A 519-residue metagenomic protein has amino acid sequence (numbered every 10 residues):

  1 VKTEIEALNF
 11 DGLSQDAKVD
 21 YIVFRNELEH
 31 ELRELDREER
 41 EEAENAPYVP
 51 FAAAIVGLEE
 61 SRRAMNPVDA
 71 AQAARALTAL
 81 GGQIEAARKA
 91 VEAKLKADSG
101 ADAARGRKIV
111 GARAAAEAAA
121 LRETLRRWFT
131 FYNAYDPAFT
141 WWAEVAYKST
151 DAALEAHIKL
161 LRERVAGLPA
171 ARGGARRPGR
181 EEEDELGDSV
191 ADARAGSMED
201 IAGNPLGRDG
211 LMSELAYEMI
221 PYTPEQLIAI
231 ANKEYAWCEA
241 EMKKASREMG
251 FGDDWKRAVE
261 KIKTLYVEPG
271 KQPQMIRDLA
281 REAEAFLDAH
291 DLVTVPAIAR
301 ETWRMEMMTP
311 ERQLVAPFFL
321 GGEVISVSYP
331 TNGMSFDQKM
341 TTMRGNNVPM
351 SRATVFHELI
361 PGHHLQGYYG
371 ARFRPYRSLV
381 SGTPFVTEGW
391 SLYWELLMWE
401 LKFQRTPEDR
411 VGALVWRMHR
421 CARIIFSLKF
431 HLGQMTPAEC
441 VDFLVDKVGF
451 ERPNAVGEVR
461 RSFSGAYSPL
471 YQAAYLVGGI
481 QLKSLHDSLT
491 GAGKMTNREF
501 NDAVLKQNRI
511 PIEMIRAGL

Functional and structural regions predicted by a protein language model:
V1-L519: N-terminal maturation segment of proteins
